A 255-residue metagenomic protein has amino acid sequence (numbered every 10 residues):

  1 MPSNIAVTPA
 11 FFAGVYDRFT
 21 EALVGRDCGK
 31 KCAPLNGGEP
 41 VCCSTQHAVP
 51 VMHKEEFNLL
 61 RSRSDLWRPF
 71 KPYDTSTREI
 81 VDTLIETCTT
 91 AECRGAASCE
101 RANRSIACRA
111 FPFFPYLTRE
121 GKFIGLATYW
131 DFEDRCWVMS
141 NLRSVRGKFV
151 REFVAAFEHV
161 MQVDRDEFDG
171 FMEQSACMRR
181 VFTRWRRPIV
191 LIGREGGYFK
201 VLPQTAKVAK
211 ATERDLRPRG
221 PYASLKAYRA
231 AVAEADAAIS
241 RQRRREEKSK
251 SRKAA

Functional and structural regions predicted by a protein language model:
M1-A255: Short loop/turn segments that flank or connect secondary-structure elements
